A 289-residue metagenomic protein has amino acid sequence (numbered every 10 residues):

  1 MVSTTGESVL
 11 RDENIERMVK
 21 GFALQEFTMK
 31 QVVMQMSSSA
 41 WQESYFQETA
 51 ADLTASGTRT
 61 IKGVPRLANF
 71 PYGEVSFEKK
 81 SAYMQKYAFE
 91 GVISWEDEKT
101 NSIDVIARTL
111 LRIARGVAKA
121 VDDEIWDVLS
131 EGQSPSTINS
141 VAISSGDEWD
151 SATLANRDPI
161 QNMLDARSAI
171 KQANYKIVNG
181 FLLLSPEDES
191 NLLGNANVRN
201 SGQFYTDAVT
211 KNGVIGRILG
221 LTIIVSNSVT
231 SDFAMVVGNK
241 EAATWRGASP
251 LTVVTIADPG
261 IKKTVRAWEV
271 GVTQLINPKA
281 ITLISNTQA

Functional and structural regions predicted by a protein language model:
V2-V9, W41-Q42, F46, E78 (+1 more regions): Sequence/fold signature of self-assembling virion shell proteins
N14-Y87: Assembly/oligomerization interface modules of large self-assembling protein complexes
M36-S38, T49-A55, N162-I177, I224: Short, low-complexity, charged/polar segments at coil/turn and helix-coil boundaries
F46-T60, R66, F77-K79, Y87 (+3 more regions): Surface-exposed, low-hydrophobicity beta-strand/loop segments enriched in small/polar/acidic residues
Q85-E96: Residues forming anionic-ligand binding surfaces in small-molecule and nucleic-acid pockets of primarily soluble enzymes
S94-Q172, L283-A289: Alpha-helical scaffold segments that mediate packing/assembly in large oligomeric complexes
I177-S185: Extended amphipathic alpha-helical segments with heptad-repeat/coiled-coil character used for oligomerization, fusion
S190-G194: Short acidic/glycine-rich loop or secondary-structure boundary segments that cap or lie
